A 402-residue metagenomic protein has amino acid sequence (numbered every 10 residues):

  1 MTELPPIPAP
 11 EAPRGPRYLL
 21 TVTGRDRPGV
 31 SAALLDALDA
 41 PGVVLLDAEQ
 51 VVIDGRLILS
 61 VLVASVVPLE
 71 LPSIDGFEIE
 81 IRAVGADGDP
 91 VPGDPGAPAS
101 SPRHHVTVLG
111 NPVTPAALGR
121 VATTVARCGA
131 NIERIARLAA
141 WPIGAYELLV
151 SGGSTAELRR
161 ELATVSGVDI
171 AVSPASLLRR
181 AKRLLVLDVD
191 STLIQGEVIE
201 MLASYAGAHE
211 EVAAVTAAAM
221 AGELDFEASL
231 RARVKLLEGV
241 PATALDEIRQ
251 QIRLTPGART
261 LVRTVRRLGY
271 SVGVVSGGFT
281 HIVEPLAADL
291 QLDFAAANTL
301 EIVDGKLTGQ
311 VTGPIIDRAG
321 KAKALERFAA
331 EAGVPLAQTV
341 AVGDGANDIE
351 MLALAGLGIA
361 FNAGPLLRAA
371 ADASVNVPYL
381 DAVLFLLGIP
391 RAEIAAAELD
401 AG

Functional and structural regions predicted by a protein language model:
M1-K182: A conserved regulatory-domain signal marking ACT and ACT-like small-molecule sensing domains and adjacent regulatory
T23, L109, L187-D188, V275 (+1 more regions): Short hydrophobic segments within beta-strands
R25, G29, A33, A116 (+8 more regions): Conserved active-site and cofactor/substrate-binding residues in soluble primary-metabolism enzymes
V30, G119, L193-G196, D348-M351: Short glycine/serine/threonine-rich phosphate/pyrophosphate-binding segments that cradle anionic phosphate groups
A181-E227, R231-A232: Active-site neighborhood of HAD-like aspartate-dependent phosphohydrolases
A218, R231-G239, R249: Long, charge-rich alpha-helical interaction segments
G239-L357, F361-G402: C-terminal cap/substrate-recognition subdomain and adjoining C-terminal extension of metal-dependent phosphatase-like
